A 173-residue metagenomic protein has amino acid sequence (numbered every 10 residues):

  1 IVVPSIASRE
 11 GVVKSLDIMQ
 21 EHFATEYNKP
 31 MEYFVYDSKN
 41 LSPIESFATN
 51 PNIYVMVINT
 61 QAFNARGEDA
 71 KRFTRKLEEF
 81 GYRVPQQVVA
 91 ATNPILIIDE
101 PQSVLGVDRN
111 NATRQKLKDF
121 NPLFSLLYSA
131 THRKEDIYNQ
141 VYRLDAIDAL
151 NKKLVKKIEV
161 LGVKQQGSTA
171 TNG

Functional and structural regions predicted by a protein language model:
I1-N28, N59-A62: Conserved Walker A/P-loop ATP-binding site and its immediately adjacent core in helicase/helicase-like ATPase domains
I6-R9, Q61-A65, Q102-S103, T131-E135 (+1 more regions): Conserved nucleotide-binding/hydrolysis micro-motifs of P-loop NTPases
A7-M19, L96, A112-K116, N121 (+3 more regions): Alpha-helical scaffold elements adjacent to nucleotide-binding pockets in ATP/GTP-utilizing enzyme cores
F23-E79: Inter-Walker segment of RecA-like/P-loop motor cores
N52-I53, T92-N93, F120-F124, K152-I158: Short glycine-/polar-rich loops that comprise or flank the Walker A/P-loop and associated switch/sensor motifs
Q61-L127: SF2 helicase catalytic motif II
L123, T131, I137-Q140: Conserved P-loop NTPase motor core
Q140-G173: Conserved interdomain linker/interface between the two RecA-like ATPase lobes of SF2 helicase motors
